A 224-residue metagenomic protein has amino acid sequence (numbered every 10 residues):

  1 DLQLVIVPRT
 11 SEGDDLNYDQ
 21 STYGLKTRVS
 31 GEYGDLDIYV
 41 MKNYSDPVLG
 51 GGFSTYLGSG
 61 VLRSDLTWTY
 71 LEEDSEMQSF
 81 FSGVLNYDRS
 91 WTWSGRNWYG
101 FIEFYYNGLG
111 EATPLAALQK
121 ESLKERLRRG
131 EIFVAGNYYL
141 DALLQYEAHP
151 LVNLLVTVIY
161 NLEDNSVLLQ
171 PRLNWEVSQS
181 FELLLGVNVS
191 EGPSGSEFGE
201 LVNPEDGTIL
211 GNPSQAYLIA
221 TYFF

Functional and structural regions predicted by a protein language model:
D1-G31, Y39: Aromatic- and glycine-enriched pocket-lining scaffold segments that form the walls of small-molecule binding clefts
D1-L4, G31-I38, S59-R63, W93-Y99 (+2 more regions): Repeated loop/turn-to-beta-strand initiation elements of outer-membrane beta-barrel proteins
I6-E12, V40-Y44, L57, W68-E72 (+5 more regions): Transmembrane beta-strands of outer-membrane beta-barrel pores
D14-Q20, L49-G51, D74-F80, E111-Q119 (+2 more regions): Outer-membrane beta-barrel translocator domains and adjoining extracellular loop/strand segments of Gram-negative
D19-Y23, E32, S45-L49, M77-G83 (+3 more regions): Residues that define the transmembrane beta-barrel architecture of outer-membrane proteins
L25-V29, G51-T55, L85-R89, I102 (+4 more regions): Residues on the lipid-exposed face of transmembrane beta-strands in outer-membrane beta-barrel proteins
V61-Y160: Detector for outer-membrane/organellar transmembrane beta-barrel domains, recognizing the amphipathic beta-strand
F181, V187-V189, G207-F224: Outer-membrane beta-barrel "beta-signal"
